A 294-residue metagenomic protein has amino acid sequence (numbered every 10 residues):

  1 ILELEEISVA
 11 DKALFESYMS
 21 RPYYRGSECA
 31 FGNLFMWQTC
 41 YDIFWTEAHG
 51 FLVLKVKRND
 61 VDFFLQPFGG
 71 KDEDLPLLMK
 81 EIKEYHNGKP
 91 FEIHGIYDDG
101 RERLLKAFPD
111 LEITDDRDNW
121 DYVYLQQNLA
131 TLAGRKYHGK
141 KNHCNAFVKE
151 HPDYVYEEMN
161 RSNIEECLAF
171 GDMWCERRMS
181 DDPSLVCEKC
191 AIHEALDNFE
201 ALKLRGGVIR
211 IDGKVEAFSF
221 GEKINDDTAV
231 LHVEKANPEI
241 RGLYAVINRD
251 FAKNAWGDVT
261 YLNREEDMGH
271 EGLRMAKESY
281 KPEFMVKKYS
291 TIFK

Functional and structural regions predicted by a protein language model:
I1-R21, P238, Y289: Short, extreme N-terminal leader segments that mark the start of a protein/domain
A10-Q38: Intrinsically disordered, low-complexity, positively charged segments
S27-G100, R210-I240: Conserved donor-binding loop and adjoining core beta-sheet/short helix segment in diverse acyl/aminoacyl transferases
E92-I93, E157, Y261-R264: Short catalytic-loop micro-motif centered on adjacent basic/acidic residues
G100-I113, N142, M268-M285: Conserved active-site alpha-helix within GNAT-family acetyltransferase domains
F108-D181: Acyltransferase donor/substrate-recognition loop-hinge adjacent to the catalytic core
S162, E166-K214: Short, conserved active-site entrance elements at the starts or edges of catalytic domains
L204-F293: Aromatic (often tryptophan-rich) hydrophobic motifs at membrane interfaces
